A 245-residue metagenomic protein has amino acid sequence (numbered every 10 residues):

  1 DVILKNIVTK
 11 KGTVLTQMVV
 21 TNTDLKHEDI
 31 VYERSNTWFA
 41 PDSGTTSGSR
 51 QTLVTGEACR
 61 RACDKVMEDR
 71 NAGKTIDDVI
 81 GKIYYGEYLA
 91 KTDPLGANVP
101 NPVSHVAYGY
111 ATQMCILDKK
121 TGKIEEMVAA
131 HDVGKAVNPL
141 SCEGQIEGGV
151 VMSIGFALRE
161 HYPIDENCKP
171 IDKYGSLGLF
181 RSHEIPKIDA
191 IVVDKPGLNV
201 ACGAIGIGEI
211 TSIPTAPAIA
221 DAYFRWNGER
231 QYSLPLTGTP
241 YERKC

Functional and structural regions predicted by a protein language model:
I3, M18-C245: C-terminal catalytic domains of large/alpha subunits in multi-subunit enzymes
V8: Glycine-rich phosphate-binding loops at beta-strand->alpha-helix junctions
K11: Active-site core of glycosidic bond-cleaving carbohydrate-active enzymes
L15: Short, acidic/polar
